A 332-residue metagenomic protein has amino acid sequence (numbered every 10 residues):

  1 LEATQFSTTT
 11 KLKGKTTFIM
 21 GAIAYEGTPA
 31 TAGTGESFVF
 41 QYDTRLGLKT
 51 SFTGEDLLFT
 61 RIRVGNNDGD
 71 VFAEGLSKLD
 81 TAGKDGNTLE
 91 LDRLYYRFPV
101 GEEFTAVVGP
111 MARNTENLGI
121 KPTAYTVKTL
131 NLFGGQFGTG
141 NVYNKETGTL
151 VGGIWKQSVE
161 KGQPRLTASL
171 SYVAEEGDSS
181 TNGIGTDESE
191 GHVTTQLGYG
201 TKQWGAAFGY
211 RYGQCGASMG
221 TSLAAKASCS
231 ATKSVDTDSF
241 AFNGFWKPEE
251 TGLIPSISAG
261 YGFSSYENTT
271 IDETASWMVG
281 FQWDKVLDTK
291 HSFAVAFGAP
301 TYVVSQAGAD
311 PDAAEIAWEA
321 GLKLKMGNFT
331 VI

Functional and structural regions predicted by a protein language model:
L1-R113, L130-G177, D187-K202, G209-G216 (+5 more regions): Beta-barrel outer-membrane channel/assembly domains of diderm bacteria
S77, T123-K128, L223-K226, D310: Flexible, surface-exposed loop regions and adjacent strand-edge segments of Gram-negative outer-membrane beta-barrel
G86, E116-K121: Charged, low-complexity intrinsically disordered regulatory/assembly segments
N182-T186, S222-K233, I254: Glycine- and aromatic-enriched membrane alpha-helices
